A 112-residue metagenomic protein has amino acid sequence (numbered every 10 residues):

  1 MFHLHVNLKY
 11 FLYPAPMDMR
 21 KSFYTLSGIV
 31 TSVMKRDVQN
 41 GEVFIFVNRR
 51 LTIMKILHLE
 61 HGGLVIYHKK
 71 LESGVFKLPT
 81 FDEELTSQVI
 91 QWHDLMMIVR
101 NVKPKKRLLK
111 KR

Functional and structural regions predicted by a protein language model:
M1-R112: Polybasic/polar functional segments that serve as interface/processing modules
